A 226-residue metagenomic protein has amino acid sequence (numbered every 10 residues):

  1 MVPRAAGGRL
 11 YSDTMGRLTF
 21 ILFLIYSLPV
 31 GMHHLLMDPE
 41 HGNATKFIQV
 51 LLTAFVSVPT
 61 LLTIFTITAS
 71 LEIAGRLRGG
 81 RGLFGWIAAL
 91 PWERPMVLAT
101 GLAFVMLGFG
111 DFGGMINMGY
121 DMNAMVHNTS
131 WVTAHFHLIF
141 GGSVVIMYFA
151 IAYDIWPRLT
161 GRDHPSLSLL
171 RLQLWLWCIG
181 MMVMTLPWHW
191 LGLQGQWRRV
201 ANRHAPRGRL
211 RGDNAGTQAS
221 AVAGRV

Functional and structural regions predicted by a protein language model:
M1-A6, D13-L36, Q49-I73, R94-Y120 (+2 more regions): Hydrophobic cores of alpha-helical transmembrane segments in multi-pass integral membrane proteins
L35-A44: Membrane-interface helix caps and helix-loop-helix hairpins in membrane proteins
A74-W92: Membrane-interfacial, low-structure loops and terminal tails that flank and connect transmembrane helices in multi-pass
H127: Glycine-rich, flexible loop/turn motifs
